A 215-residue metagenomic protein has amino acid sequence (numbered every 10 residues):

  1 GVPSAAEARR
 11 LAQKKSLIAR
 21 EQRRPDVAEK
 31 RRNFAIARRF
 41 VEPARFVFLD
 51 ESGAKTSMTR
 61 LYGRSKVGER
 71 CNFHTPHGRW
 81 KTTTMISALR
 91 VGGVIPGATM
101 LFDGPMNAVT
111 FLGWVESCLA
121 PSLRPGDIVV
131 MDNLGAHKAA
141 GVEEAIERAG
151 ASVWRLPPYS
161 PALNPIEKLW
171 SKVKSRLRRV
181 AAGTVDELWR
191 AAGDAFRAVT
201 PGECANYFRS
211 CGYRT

Functional and structural regions predicted by a protein language model:
G1-T215: Short functional hotspots at interaction and active-site rims
